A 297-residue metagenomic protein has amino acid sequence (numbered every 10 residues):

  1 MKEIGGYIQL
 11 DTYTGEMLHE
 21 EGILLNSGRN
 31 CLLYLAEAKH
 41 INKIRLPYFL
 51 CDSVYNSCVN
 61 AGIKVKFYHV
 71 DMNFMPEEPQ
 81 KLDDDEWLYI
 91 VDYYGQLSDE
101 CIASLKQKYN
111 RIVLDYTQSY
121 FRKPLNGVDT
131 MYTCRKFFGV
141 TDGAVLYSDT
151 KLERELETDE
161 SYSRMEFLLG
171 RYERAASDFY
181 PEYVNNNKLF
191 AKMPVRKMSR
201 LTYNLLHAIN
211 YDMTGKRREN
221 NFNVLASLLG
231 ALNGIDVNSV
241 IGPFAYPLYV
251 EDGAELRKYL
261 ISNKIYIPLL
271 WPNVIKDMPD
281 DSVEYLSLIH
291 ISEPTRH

Functional and structural regions predicted by a protein language model:
M1-L18, S177-V195: N-terminal "arm"/small-domain region of PLP-dependent enzymes with the aminotransferase-like
I4-G22, N26, L33-Q107, R111 (+1 more regions): PLP-dependent aminotransferase-like
G127-L169, R174: Active-site PLP attachment segment
Y147, P247-E251: Short hydrophobic/aromatic beta-strand micro-patches that form the beta-sheet surface supporting nucleotide- or nucleic
K197-A226, I235-L248: Conserved glycine-rich beta-strand-loop-beta hairpin in the small C-terminal domain of fold type I
N238-S239, G253-S287: Conserved PLP cofactor-binding pocket of PLP-dependent enzymes
I289-T295: Conserved small/polar residues in nucleotide/adenosyl-binding loops
